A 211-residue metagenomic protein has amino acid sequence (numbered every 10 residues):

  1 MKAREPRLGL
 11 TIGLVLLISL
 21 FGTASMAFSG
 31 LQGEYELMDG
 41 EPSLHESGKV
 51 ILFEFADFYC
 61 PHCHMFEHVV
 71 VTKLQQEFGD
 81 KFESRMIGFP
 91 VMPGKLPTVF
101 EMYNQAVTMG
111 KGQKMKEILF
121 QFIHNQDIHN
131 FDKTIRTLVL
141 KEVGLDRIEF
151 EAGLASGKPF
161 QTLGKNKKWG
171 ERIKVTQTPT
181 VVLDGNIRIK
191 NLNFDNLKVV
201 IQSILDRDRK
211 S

Functional and structural regions predicted by a protein language model:
M1-P6: N-terminal secretory signal peptides that target proteins for export/translocation
R7-P93, K167, E171-R172, D206-S211: Extracytoplasmic thiol/disulfide redox context detector
F28, D57, K141-S211: C-terminal cap of thioredoxin/glutaredoxin-like
G48-K49, C63-E67, M92-V99, T108 (+7 more regions): Solvent-exposed, acidic/flexible segments
Y59, V70, L74-F78, A106-G110 (+7 more regions): Sec/Tat-exported extracytoplasmic proteins
H68-Q75, V99-Y103, K116, K133 (+5 more regions): Extracytoplasmic/secreted envelope proteins and their assembly/folding machinery, especially bacterial periplasmic
E77-T108, Q113-L140: Structural microenvironment flanking redox-active thiols in thiol-disulfide oxidoreductases
